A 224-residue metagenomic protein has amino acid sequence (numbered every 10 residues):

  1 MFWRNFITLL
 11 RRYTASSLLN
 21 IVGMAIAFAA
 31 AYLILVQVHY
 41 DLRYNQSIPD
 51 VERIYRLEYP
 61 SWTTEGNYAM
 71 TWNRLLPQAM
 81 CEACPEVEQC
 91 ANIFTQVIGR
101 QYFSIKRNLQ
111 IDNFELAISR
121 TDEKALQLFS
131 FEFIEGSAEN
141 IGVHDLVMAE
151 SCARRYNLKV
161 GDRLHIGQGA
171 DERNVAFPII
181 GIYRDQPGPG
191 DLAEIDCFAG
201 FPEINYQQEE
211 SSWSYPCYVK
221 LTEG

Functional and structural regions predicted by a protein language model:
M1-F28: N-terminal Sec/SRP start-transfer signal
N5, N20, A29, L33 (+3 more regions): Amphipathic alpha-helical recognition patches that constitute DNA-binding helices
L18-L19, A91, E135, G190: Short, hydrophobic secondary-structure boundary micro-motifs
N20, A27-A30, I34, Y156 (+1 more regions): Active-site-proximal flexible loops/turns
A25, T63, I98, Y183-P187: Feature marks short, surface-exposed loop/turn motifs that line or immediately flank catalytic pockets and channel
A31, L35-K159, A170-V175: Structured, solvent-exposed hinge/loop segments at the ends of secondary-structure elements
S119-E135, H144-G224: Mid-to-C-terminal secondary-structure elements that act as membrane-proximal/extracytoplasmic interface segments
